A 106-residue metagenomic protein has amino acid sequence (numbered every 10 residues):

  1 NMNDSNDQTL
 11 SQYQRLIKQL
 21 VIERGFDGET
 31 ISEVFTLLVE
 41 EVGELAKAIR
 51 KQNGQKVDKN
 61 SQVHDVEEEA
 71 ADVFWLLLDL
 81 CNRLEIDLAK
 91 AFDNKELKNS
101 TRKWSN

Functional and structural regions predicted by a protein language model:
M2-A70, F74-N106: Flexible "arm" and connector segments at domain edges
